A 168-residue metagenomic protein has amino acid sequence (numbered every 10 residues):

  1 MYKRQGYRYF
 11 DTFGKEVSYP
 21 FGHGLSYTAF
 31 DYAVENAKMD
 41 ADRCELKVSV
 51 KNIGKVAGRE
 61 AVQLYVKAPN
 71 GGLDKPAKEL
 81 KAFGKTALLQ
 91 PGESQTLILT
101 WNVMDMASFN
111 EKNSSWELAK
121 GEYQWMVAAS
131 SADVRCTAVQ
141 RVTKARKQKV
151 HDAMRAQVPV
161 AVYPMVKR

Functional and structural regions predicted by a protein language model:
K3-R59, Y65-K67, K120, Q124-A128 (+1 more regions): Secreted, periplasmic, or luminal enzymes acting at the cell surface/secretory milieu
K38-M39, A87-P91, L118: Hydrophobic beta-strand core residues of beta-sandwich domains
R43-E45, S94-I98, R135: Intrinsic-disorder/low-complexity, polar/charged segments enriched in Ser/Thr/Lys/Arg/Asp/Glu/Gln
I53-K55, P69-G71, M104-M106, S130-A132: Short coil/turn motifs at secondary-structure junctions
A57-L64, P76, F109-K112, C136: Short, hydrophobic/aromatic beta-strand segments
G72-E111: Intrinsically disordered, low-complexity Pro/Gly/Ser/Thr-rich segments with frequent PxxP/GP/PP motifs and embedded
T100-S131: Short, surface-exposed ligand- or partner-binding patches at beta-edge/loop junctions that are enriched in aromatics
D133-K149: Short beta-strand elements
